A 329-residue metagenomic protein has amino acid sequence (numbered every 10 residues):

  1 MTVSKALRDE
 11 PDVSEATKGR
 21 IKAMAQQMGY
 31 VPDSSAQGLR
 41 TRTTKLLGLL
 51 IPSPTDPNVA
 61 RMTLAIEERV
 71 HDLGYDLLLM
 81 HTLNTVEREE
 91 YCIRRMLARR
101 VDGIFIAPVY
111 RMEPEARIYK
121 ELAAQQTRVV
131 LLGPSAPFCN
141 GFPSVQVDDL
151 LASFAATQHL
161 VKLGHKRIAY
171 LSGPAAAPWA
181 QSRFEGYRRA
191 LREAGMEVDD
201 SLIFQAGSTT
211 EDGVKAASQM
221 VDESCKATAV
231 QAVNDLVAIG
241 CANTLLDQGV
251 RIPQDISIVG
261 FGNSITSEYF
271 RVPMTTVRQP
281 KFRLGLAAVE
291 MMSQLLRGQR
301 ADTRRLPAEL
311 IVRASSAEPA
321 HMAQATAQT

Functional and structural regions predicted by a protein language model:
M1-T43, A323-T329: N-terminal helix-turn-helix DNA-binding module of bacterial transcription factors
Q26-L64, D72-Y75, L83-N84, R95-A98: N-terminal helix-turn-helix/winged-helix DNA-binding helices and compositionally similar short basic alpha-helical
Q27, E68-D76, R94-R100, E113-A116 (+1 more regions): Bacterial carbohydrate/catabolite-sensing allosteric modules
I51, P108, N234: Glycine-rich, N-terminal phosphate-binding loop of Rossmann-like dinucleotide-binding domains
L83-V86, V109-E113, L236: Short beta->alpha connector loops
E87-Y91: Conserved ATP-dependent adenylate/AMP-binding module captured primarily in the ANL superfamily
I104: Intrinsically disordered, low-complexity polar regions and short flexible loop motifs
